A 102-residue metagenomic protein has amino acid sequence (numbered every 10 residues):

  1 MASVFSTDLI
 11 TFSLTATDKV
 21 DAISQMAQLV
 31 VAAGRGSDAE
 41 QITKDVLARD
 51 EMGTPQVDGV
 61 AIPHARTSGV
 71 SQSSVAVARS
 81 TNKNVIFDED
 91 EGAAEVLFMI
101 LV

Functional and structural regions predicted by a protein language model:
M1-V102: Cytosolic covalent-transfer regions centered on His/Cys nucleophiles that carry phosphoryl or persulfide groups
